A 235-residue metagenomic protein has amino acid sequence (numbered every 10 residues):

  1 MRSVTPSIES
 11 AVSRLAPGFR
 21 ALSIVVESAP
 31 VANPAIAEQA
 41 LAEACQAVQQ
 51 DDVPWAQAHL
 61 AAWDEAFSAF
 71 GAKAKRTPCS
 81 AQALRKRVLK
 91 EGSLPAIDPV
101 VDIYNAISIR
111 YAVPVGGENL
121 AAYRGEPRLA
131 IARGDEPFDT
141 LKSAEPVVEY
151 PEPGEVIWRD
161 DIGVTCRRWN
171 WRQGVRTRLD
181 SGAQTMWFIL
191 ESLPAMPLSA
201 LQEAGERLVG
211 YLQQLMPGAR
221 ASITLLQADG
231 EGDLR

Functional and structural regions predicted by a protein language model:
M1-R235: Charge-biased, low-complexity intrinsically disordered regions
